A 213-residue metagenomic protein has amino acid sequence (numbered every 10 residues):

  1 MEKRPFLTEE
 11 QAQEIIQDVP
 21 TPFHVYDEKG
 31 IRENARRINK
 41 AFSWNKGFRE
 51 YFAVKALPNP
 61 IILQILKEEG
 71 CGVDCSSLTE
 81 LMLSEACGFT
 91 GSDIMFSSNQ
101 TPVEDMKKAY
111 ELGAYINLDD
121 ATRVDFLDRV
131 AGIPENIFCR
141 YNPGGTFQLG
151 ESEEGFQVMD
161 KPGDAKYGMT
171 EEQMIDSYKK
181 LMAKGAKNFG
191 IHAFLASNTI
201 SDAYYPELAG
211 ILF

Functional and structural regions predicted by a protein language model:
M1-I116, A121-E135, G150, I175-F189 (+1 more regions): A charged N-terminal "starter" segment
A53, N136-N142, H192-F194: Short beta-strand segments
S97, F138-R140, G168: Residues in well-ordered beta-strands of folded domains
Q100, P143-G145: Short, flexible active-site-adjacent loop segments at beta-strand->alpha-helix junctions, enriched in small/polar
G145-F213: Active-site loop/helix belt of alpha/beta enzymes
